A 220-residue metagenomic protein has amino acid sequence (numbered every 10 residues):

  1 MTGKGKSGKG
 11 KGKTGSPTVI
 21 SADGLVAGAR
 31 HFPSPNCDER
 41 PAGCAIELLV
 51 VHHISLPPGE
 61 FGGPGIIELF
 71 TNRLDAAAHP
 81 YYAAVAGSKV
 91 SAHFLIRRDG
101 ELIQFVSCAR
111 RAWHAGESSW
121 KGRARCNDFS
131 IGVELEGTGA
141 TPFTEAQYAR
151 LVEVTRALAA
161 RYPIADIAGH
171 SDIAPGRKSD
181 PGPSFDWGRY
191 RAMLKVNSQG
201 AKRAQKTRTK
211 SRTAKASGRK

Functional and structural regions predicted by a protein language model:
M1-A124: N-terminal catalytic cores of peptidoglycan-degrading enzymes
T2-G3, K13-A27, A124, F129 (+1 more regions): Basic/polar, cationic surfaces and motifs that engage anionic cell-wall and phosphate/carboxylate ligands
